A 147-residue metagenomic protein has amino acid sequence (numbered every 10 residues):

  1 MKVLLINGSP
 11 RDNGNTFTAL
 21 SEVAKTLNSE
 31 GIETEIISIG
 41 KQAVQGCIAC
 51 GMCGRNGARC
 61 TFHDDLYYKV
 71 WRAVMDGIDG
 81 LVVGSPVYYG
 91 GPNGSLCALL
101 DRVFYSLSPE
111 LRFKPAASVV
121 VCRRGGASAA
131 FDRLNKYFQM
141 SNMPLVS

Functional and structural regions predicted by a protein language model:
M1-S106: N-terminal beta1-alpha1-beta2 submodule of the flavodoxin-like/Rossmannoid cofactor-binding fold
G94, E110-S147: Short, glycine-/small-residue-rich phosphate/pyrophosphate-handling segment
